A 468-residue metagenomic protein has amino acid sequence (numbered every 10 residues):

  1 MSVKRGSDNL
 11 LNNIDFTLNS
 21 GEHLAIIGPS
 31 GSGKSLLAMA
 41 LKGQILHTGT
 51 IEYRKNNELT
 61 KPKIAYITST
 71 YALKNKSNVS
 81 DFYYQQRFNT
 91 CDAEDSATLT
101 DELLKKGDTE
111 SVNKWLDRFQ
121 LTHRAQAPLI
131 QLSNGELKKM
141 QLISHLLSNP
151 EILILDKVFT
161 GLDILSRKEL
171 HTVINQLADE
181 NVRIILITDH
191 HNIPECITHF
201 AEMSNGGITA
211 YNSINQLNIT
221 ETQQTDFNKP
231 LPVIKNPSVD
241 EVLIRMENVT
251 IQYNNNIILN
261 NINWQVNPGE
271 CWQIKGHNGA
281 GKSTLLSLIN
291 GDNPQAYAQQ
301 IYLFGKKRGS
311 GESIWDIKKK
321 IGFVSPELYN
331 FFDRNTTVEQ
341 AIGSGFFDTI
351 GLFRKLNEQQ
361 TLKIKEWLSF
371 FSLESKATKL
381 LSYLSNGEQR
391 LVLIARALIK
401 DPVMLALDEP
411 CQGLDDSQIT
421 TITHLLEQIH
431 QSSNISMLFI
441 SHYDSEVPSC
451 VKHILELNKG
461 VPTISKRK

Functional and structural regions predicted by a protein language model:
N9-N13, I244, I257-N261: Conserved structural motif at the start of ABC-family nucleotide-binding domains
I27-P29, K275-H277: The feature captures the beta-strand-to-loop junction immediately N-terminal to the Walker
L36-K105, L286-I350: ABC ATPase nucleotide-binding domain signature region
L104-R124, E358-K376: Conserved ABC ATPase "signature" region
P128-S133, F353-L356, L380-L384, E388: Conserved ABC ATPase signature
Q141-I143, I394: Hydrophobic anchor residue at the start of the ABC signature
L153-K157, L405-E409: Catalytic Walker B motif of ABC-type/P-loop ATPase nucleotide-binding domains
